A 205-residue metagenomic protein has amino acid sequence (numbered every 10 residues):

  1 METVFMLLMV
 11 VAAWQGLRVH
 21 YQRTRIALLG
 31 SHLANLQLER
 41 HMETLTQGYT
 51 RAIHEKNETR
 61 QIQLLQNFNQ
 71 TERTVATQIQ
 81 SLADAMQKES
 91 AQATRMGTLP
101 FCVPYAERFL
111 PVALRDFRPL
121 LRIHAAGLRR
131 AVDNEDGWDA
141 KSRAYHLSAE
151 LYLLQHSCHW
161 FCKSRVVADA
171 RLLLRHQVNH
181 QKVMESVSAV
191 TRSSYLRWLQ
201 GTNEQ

Functional and structural regions predicted by a protein language model:
M1-L7: Feature marks short, highly hydrophobic, charge-poor N-terminal signal-anchor/signal peptide-like helices that anchor
M6, A13-H20, A27: Hydrophobic, helix-length membrane anchors
H20-S90: N-terminal topogenic membrane-targeting module
R25, L29, L82, F117 (+5 more regions): Generic structural signal of hydrophobic/aromatic residues within well-ordered alpha-helices of folded domains
E39-N57, A125, R129-D136, Y152-H159: Regular secondary-structure segments
Q63-N69, S90-Y105, D169-K182: Charge-rich, acidic-biased intrinsically disordered regions
E72-Q155: Interfacial alpha-helical end/capping and short helix-turn segments at domain and membrane boundaries
A140-Q205: Glycine-rich, aromatic-bearing surface loops/beta-hairpins
